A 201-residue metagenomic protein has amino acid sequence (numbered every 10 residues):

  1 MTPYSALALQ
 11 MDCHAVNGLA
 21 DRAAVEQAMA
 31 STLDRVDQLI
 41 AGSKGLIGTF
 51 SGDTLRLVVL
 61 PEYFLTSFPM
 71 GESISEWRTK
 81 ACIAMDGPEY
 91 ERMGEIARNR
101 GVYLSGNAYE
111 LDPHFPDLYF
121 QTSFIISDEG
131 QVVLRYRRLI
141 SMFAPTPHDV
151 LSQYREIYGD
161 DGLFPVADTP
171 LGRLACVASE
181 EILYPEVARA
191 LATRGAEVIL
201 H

Functional and structural regions predicted by a protein language model:
M1-R56, Y63-S67: N-terminal, active-site-proximal structural segment of metallo-dependent hydrolase catalytic domains
T2-Y4, D53-R56, R100-Y103, G172 (+1 more regions): Loop/turn elements at helix/coil->beta-strand transitions in domains of secreted/extracellular proteins
P3-M29, V59, T122, R135-R137 (+3 more regions): Active-site-proximal beta-strand elements of phosphoester/diester hydrolases
C13-H14, F64-T66, L111, S141 (+1 more regions): Short, solvent-exposed loop/turn segments at secondary-structure junctions
L19-A20, M70-E72, P147-H148: Short aromatic-enriched loop/helix-cap "lid" or pocket-rim segments at secondary-structure transitions that line
A28-L39, M85-E89, G159, S179 (+1 more regions): Soluble or luminal CAZymes and related metallo-dependent hydrolases
D37-E129, V133-R135, A144: Cys-nucleophile CN-hydrolase/nitrilase-fold catalytic domain and related Cys-dependent amidase chemistry that acts on
H114-V198: Active-site catalytic loop in hydrolytic enzyme cores
